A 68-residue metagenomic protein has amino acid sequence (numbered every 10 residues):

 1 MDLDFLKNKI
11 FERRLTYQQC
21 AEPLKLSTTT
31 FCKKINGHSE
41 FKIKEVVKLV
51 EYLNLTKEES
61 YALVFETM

Functional and structural regions predicted by a protein language model:
M1-L3: Absolute protein N-terminus
F5-K9, R13-R14, E22, E59-M68: Short, charged recognition helix plus adjacent turn of helix-turn-helix-like nucleic-acid-binding domains
K7, K33-K34: A general lysine-centric signal
F11, K25, N36-G37, V47 (+1 more regions): Residue-level detection of the helix-turn-helix DNA-binding "recognition helix"
R14-T16, F41-K44: Residue-level signal for the short linker/turn that defines the boundary of a DNA-recognition helix
L15-K33: Short alpha-helical DNA-recognition segment
T29, S39-E40: A secondary-structure capping/hinge motif
K44-E59: DNA major-groove recognition helix of helix-turn-helix/homeodomain DNA-binding modules
